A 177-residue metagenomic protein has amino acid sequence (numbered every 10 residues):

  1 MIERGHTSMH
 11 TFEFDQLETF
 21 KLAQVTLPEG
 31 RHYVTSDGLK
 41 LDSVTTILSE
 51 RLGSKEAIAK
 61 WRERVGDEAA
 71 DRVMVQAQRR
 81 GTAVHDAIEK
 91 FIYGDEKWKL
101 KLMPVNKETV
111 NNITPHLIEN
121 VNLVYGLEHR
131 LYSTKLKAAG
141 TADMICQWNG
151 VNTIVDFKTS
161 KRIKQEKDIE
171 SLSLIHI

Functional and structural regions predicted by a protein language model:
M1-A139: Metal-dependent nuclease catalytic cores that hydrolyze phosphodiester bonds in DNA/RNA, characterized by
L131-S173: Non-catalytic protein-protein interaction segments used by genome-maintenance enzymes to assemble and couple activities
I175-I177: Conserved small/polar residues in nucleotide/adenosyl-binding loops
